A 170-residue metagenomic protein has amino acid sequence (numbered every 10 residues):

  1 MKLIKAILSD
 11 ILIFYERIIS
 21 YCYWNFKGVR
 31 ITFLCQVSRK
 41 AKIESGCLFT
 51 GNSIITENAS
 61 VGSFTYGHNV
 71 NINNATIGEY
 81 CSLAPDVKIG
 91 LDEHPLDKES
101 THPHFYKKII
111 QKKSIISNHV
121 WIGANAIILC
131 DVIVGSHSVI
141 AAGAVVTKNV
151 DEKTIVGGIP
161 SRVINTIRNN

Functional and structural regions predicted by a protein language model:
M1-R39: Membrane-proximal basic amphipathic "stem/tether" segments
S38-K40, A59, V150: Short, T/G/N/S-enriched strand-turn elements that build extracellular solenoid repeat scaffolds
R39, S45, S53-I55, T154: Soluble, non-transmembrane catalytic domains of enzymes that act on hydrophobic metabolites at membranes
L48-V132, P160, I167-R168: Flexible, glycine/small-residue-enriched loop-and-beta-strand segment within the central core of proteins
D97, K148, E152-T154, R162: Glycine-centered loop/turn positions within well-structured domains that cap or flank conserved ligand/cofactor-binding
A124-S138, A144-T147: Beta-rich strand-turn-strand
I140, G158: Conserved G/P- and acidic residue-centered "switch" motifs that form tight phosphate/ATP-binding loops in soluble
E152-G157, R168-N170: Catalytic binding pocket for nucleotide-activated donors in carbohydrate/polymer assembly enzymes
